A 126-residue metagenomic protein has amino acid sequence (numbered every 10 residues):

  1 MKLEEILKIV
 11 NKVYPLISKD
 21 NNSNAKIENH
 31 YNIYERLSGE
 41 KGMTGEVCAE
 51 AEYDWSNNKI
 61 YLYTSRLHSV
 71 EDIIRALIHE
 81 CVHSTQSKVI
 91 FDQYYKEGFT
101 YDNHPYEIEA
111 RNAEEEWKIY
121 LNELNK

Functional and structural regions predicted by a protein language model:
M1-K2, V10, E115-K126: Charged phosphate-binding loop/patch that engages nucleotide di/tri-phosphates or the phosphate backbone of nucleic
K2-N24: Zn2+-dependent metallopeptidase catalytic core
I6, V10, A25-I27, I60-L62 (+1 more regions): Hydrophobic beta-strand residues in large extracellular and virion-surface proteins
L16-K26, F91, L121-K126: Surface-exposed helix-capping loop/turn segments at secondary-structure junctions
E28-N32, R36: Active-site hotspot residues in diverse enzymes, especially metal/ion-binding acidic/histidine motifs
S38-E71, K88: Active-site scaffold of zinc-dependent metalloenzymes
E71-R75, Q86-I119, E123: Post-HEXXH active-site segment of zinc metalloproteases
H79, H83: Histidine-centered divalent metal-coordination motifs
